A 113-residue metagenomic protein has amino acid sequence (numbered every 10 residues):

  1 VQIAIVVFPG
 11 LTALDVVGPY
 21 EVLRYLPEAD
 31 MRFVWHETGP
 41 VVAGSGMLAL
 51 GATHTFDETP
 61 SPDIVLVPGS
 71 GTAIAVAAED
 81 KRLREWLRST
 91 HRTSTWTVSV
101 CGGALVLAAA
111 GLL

Functional and structural regions predicted by a protein language model:
V1-T97, A104-L112: Extended, subdomain-level signal for the structured scaffold at the beginning of enzyme domains
